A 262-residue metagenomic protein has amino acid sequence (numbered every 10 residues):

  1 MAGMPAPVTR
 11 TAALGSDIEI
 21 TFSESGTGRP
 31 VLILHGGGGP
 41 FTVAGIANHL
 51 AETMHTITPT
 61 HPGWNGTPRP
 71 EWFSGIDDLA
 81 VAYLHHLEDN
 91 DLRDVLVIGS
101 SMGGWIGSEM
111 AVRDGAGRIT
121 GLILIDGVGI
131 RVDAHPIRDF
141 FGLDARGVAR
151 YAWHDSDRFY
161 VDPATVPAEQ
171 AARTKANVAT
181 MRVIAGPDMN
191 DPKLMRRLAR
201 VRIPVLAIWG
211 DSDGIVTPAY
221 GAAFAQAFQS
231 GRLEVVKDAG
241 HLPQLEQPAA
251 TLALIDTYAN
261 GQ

Functional and structural regions predicted by a protein language model:
P5-P7, P167-R196, R200: Hydrophobic, aromatic-rich cap/lid helix
S16-P68: Conserved HGGG/HGGXW glycine-rich cap/lid loop of the alpha/beta-hydrolase fold
I46, I203, T217-Q226: Short alpha-helix in the alpha/beta-hydrolase fold that links the catalytic acid
I57-I98: Active-site loop/oxyanion-hole signature of alpha/beta-hydrolase fold enzymes
W105-R113, R118-R150: Flexible "cap/lid" loop of the alpha/beta hydrolase fold
V201, A207-W209: Short beta-strand/loop motif that positions the catalytic acidic residue of the alpha/beta-hydrolase fold
S212-V216: Acidic catalytic loop of the alpha/beta-hydrolase fold
G231-Q262: Catalytic active-site module of serine/aspartate enzymes centered on a nucleophile-bearing elbow/loop
